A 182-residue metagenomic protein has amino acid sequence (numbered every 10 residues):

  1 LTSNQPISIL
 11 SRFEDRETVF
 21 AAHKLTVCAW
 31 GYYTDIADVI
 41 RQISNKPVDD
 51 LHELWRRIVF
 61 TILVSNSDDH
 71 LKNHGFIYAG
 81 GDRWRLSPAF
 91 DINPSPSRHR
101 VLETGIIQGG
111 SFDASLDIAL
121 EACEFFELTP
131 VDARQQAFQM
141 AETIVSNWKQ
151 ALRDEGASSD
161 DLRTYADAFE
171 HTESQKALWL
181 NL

Functional and structural regions predicted by a protein language model:
L1-L71, G75-L182: Anionic ligand-binding catalytic core segments
